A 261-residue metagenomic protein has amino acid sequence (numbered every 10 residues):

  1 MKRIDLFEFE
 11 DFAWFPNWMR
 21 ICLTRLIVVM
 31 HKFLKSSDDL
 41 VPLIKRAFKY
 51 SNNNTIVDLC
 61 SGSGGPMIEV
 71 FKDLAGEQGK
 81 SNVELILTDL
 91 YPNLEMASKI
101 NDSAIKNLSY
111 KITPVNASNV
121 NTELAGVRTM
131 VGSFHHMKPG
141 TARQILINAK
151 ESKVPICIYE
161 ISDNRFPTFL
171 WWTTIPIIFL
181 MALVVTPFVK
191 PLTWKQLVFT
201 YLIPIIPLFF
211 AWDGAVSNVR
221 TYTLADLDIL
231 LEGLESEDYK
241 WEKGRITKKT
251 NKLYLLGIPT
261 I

Functional and structural regions predicted by a protein language model:
M1-D58, S63-G65, E69: Class I SAM-dependent methyltransferase Rossmann-like catalytic core, especially the SAM/SAH-binding loop
R3-F7, W212-I261: Conserved Class I S-adenosyl-L-methionine
T55-T122: Class I SAM-dependent methyltransferase SAM/SAH-binding core
R128-M130: A conserved beta-strand element that flanks and buttresses the S-adenosyl-L-methionine
S133: Hydrophobic adenine-recognition pocket in adenosine-nucleotide-binding enzymes
M137-S152: A short, conserved alpha-helix within the catalytic core of class I
A149-R165: Conserved beta-strand signature within the Rossmann-like core of class I S-adenosyl-L-methionine
F169-L231, E242: C-terminal alpha-helical "lid/dimerization" subdomain adjacent to the S-adenosyl-L-methionine
